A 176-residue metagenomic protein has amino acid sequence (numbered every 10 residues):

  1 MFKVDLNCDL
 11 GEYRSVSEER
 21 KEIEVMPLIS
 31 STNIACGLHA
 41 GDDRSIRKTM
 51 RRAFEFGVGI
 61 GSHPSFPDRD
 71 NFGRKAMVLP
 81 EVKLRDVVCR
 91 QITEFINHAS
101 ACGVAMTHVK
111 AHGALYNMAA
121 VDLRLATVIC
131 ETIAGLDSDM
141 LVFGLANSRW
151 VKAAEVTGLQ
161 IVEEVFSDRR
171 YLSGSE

Functional and structural regions predicted by a protein language model:
V4-C8, T32-I34, I60-P64, T107-A111 (+3 more regions): Hydrophobic faces of well-ordered beta-strands that scaffold small-molecule active sites in alpha/beta enzyme cores
R14-R47: A short alpha/beta connector and helix-capping loop motif
E22, S31-H39, N71-R85, A119-L123 (+3 more regions): Glycine-rich tight-turn/loop motif centered on a GG-T
I23-P27, K48-G61, S100-G103: Acidic (Asp/Glu)-rich catalytic clusters
P27-T32, F54-G57, T132-D137, E155-V162: Glycine-enriched alpha-helix->loop->beta-strand junction motifs that scaffold or abut catalytic
R69-A111: Glycine/small-residue-rich loop that forms an oxyanion/phosphate-binding "nest" at active or ligand-binding sites
A101-R149: Hydrophobic, well-structured mid-protein blocks that either form specific transmembrane helices
N147-E176: Active-site rim beta-loop-alpha module in soluble metabolic enzymes
